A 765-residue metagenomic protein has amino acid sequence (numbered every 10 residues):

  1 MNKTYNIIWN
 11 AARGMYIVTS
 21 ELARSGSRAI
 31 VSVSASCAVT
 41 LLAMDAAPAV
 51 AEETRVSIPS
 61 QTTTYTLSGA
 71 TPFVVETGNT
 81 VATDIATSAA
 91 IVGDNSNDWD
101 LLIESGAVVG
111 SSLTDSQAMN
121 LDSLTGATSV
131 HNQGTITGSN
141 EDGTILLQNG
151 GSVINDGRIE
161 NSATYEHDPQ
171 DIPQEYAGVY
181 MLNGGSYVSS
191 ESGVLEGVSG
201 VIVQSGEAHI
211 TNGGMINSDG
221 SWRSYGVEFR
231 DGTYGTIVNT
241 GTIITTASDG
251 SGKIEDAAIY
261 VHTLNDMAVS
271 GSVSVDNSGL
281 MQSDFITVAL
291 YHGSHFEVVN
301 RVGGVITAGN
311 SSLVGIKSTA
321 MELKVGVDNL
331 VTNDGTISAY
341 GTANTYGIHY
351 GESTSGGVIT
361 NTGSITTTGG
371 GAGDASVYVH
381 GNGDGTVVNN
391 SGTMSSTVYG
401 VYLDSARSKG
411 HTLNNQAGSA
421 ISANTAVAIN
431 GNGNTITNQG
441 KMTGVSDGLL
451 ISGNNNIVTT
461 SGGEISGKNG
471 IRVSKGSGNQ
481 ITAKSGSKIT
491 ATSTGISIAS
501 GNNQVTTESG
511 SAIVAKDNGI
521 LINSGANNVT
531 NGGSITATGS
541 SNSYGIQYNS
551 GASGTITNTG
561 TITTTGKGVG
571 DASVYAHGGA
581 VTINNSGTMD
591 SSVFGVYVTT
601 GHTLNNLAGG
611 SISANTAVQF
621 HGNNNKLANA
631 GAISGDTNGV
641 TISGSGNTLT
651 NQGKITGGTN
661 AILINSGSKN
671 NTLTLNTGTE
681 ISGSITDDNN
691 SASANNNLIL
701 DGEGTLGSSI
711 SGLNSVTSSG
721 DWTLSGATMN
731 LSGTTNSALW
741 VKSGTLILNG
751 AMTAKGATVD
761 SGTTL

Functional and structural regions predicted by a protein language model:
M1-N6: Short acidic, Pro/Gly- and aromatic-enriched capping/linker segments at domain boundaries
I8-A51: Gram-negative bacterial Sec-dependent N-terminal signal peptides
A43-Q61, S718, A727: Extended, small-residue-rich solenoid/repeat segments and analogous flexible loops that form exposed scaffolds
E52-I58, T71-S88, L102-S116, T128-G143 (+27 more regions): Beta-strand-rich solenoid/repeat architectures in extracellular/passenger domains of polysaccharide-targeting enzymes
T62-S68, A86-N95, T114-S123, E141-Q148 (+26 more regions): Glycine-rich beta-solenoid repeat tracts in large extracellular/virion proteins
A661-N670, T686-V759: Extracellular repeat-rich scaffold modules on cell surfaces
